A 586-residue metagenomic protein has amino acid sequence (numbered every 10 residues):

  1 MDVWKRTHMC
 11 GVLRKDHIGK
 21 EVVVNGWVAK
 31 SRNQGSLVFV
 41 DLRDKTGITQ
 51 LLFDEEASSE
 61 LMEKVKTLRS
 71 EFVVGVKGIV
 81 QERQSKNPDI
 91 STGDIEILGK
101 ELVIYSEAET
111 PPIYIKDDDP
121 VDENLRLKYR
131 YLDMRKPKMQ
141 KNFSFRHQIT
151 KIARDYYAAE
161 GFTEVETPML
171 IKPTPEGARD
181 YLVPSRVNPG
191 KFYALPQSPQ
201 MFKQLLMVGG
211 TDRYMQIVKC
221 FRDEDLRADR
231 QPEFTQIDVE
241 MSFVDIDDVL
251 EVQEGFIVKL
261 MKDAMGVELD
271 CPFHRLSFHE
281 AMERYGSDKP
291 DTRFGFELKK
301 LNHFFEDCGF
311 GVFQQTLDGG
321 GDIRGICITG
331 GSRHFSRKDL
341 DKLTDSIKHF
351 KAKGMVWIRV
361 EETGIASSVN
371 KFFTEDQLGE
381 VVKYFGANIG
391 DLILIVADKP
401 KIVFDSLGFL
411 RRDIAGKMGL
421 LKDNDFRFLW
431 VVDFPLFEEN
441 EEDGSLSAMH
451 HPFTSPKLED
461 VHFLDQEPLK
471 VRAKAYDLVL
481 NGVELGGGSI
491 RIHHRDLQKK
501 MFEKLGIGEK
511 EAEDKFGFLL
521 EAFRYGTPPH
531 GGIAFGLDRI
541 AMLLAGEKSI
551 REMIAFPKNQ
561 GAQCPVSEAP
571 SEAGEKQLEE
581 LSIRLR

Functional and structural regions predicted by a protein language model:
M1-R586: Class II aminoacyl-tRNA synthetase catalytic cores and aaRS-like
